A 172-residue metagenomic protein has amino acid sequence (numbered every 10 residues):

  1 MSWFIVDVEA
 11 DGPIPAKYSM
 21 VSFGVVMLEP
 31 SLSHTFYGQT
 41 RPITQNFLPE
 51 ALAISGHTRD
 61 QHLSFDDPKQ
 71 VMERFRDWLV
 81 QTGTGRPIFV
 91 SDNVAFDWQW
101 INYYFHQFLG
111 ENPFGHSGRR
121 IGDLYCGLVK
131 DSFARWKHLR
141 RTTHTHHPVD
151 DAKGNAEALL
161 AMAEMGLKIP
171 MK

Functional and structural regions predicted by a protein language model:
M1-A95, R140-T142: Conserved non-catalytic scaffold segment of RNase H-like nuclease domains
D7-E9, D97, R120, D151: Acidic active-site catalytic centers that drive phospho-/nucleotidyl reactions and related ester hydrolyses
T40-S55, R59-H62, G118-A156: Active-site-proximal helix-loop-helix substrate-binding element of RNase H-like nuclease domains
E50, R74-D77, Q99, Y103 (+2 more regions): Residue-level signal for well-ordered alpha-helical scaffold segments within enzymatic catalytic domains
L79, A95-H116: Substrate-recognition/cap helix-loop segment adjacent to the acidic, metal-dependent catalytic center of Asp-based
I88-V94, Q99-W100, A134-K172: Acidic, Mg2+-coordinating catalytic module of metal-dependent nucleases/exonucleases that use a two-metal-ion mechanism
F89-S91, H116, R120-I121: Extended hydrophobic secondary-structure segments that form protein cores and membrane-embedded regions
Y104-F108, G127, A161-M165: Active-site catalytic microenvironments for nucleophilic, acid-base chemistry
